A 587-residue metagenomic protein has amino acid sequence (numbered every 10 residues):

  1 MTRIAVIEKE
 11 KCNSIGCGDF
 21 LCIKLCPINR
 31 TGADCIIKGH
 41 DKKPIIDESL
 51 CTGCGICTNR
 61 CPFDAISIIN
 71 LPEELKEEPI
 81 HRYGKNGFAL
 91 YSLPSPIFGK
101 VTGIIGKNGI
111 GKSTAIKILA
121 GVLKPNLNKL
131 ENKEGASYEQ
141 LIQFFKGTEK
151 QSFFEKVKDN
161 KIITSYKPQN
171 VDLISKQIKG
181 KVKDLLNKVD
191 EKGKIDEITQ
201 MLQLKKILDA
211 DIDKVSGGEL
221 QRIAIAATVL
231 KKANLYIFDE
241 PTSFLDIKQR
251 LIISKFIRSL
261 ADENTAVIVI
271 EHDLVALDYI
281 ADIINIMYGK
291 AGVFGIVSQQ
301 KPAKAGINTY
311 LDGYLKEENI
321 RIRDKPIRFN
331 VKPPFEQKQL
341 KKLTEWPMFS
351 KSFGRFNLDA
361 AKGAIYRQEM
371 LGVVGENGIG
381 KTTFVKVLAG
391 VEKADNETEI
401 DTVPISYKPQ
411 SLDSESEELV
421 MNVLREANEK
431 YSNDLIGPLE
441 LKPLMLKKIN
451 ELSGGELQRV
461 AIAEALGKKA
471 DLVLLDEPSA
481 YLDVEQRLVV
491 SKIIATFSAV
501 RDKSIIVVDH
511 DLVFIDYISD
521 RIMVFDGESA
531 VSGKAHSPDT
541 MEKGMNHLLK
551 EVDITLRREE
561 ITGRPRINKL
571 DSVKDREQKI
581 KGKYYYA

Functional and structural regions predicted by a protein language model:
T2-G16, L21-L25, D34-D41, I45 (+8 more regions): Pre-NBD coupling/linker segments of ABC/ABC-like ATPases
I97-K107, S113-E191, A276-K304, I365-G378 (+2 more regions): ABC ATPase nucleotide-binding domain signature region
D190-L208, K430-M445: Conserved ABC ATPase "signature" region
D211, E240-P241, K248, E477-P478 (+1 more regions): Walker B catalytic motif
D211-V215, E219, K448-L452, E456: Conserved ABC ATPase signature
I225, I253, I462, V490: Hydrophobic anchor residue at the start of the ABC signature
I270-H272, V508-H510: H-loop/switch region of ABC-family ATPase nucleotide-binding domains
